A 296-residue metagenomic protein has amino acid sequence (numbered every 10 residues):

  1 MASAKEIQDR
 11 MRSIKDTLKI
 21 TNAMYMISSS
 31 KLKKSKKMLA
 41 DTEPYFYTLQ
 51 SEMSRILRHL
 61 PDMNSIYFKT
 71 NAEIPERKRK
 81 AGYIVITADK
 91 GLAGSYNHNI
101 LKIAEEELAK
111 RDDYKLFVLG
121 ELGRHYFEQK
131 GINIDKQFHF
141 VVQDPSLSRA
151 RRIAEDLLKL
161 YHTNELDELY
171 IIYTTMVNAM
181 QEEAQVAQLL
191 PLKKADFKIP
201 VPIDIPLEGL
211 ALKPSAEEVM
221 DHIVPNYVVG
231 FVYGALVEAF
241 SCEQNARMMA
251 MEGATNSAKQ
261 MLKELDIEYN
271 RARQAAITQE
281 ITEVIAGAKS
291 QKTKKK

Functional and structural regions predicted by a protein language model:
M1-K296: C-terminal beta-strand-loop-alpha-helix "lid" module of Rossmann-like NAD(P)-dependent dehydrogenases
